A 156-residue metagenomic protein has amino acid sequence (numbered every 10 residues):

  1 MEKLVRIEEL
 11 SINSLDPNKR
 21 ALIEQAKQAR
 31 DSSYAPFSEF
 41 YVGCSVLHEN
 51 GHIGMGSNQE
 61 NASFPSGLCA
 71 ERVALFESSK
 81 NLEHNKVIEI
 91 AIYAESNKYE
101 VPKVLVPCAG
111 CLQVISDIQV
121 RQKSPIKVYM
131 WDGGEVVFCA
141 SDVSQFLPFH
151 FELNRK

Functional and structural regions predicted by a protein language model:
M1-E24, K98: Short, compositionally biased leader-like segments
E24-D31: Short Pro/Gly-enriched beta-strand edge/turn motifs at strand-loop
Y34-P36: Short Gly/Pro-enriched turn/cap motifs at secondary-structure boundaries
E39-H48, Y129: Short beta-strand scaffold segments in enzyme catalytic cores
L47-E49, N58-Q59: Acidic/polar N-terminal loop/beta-strand segments that form early-domain functional surfaces
M55-N154: Zn2+-dependent cytidine deaminase-like catalytic core
